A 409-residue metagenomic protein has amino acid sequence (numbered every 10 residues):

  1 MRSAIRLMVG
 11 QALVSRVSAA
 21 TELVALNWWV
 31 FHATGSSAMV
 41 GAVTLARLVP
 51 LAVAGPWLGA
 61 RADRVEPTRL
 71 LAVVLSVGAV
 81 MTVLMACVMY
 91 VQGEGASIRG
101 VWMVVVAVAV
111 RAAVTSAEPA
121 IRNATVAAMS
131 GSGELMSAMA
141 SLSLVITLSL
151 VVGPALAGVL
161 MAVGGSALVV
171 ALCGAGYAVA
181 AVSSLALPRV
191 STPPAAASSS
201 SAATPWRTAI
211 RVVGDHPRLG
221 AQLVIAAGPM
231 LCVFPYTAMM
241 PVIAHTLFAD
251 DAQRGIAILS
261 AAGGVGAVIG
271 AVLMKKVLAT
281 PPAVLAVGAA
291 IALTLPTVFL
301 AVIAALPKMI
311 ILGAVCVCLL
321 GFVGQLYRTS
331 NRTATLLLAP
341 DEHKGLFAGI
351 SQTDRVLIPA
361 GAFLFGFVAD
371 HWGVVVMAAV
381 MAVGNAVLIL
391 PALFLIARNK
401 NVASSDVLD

Functional and structural regions predicted by a protein language model:
M1-I5, R189-V224, D409: Juxtamembrane intracellular "pre-TM" segments in multi-pass secondary transporters
L7-L23, A46-A62, E66-G78, M103-M161 (+4 more regions): Substrate-agnostic recognition of the 12-TM MFS/MFS-like secondary transporter fold
Q11, S15-S18, V43, L71-M81 (+10 more regions): Residue-level signature of the transmembrane alpha-helical cores of Major Facilitator Superfamily-type secondary
E22-A25, W29, T34-G41, A140 (+2 more regions): Small-residue hotspots at the loop-to-helix junctions and early N-terminal turns of transmembrane alpha-helices
V24-A25, G164-A171, I210-I269: A single, central transmembrane helix in multi-pass transporters
V53-W57, T68-L70, L84, H245-D409: C-terminal transmembrane bundle of multi-pass solute transporters/carriers
C87-A107, V302-C316: Helix-loop junctions at membrane interfaces in 12-TM secondary transporters
I98-A112, S137-P194, I258-V265, L364-F365 (+1 more regions): Hydrophobic alpha-helical transmembrane segments
